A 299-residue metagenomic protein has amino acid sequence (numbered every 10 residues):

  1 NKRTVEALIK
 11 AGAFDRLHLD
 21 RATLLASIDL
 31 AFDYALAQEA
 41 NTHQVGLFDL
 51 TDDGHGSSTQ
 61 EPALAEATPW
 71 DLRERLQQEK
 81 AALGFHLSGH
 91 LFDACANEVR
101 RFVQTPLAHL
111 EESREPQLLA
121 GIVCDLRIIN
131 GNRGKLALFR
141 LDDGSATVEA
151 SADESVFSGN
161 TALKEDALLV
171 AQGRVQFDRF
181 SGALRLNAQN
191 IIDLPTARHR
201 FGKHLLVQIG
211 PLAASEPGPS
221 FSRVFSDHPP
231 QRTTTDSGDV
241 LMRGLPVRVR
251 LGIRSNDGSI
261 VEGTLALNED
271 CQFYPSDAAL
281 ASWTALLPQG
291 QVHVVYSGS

Functional and structural regions predicted by a protein language model:
N1-E112, Q176, N187-Q189, L205 (+1 more regions): Sliding clamp-binding short linear motifs that recruit DNA-associated proteins to replication/repair hubs
R3, Q78, L118, Y274 (+1 more regions): Charged, alpha-helix-enriched surfaces in structured cytosolic catalytic cores of large nucleotide-utilizing machines
G12, H43-D49, G84, G134 (+5 more regions): Glycine-centered flexibility motif
H18-L19, L87-F201, P211-R223, P229-R243 (+1 more regions): Single-stranded nucleic-acid-binding OB-fold domains
L47, E79, L83, G121 (+2 more regions): A residue-level signal for conserved active-site and pocket-lining positions in enzyme catalytic cores
T68-D71, R75, L87, T161 (+2 more regions): Catalytic cores of large soluble enzymes that bind and process phosphate-bearing ligands
N190, R198-S299: C-terminal effector modules of nucleic-acid-centric enzymes and ribosome-associated factors
